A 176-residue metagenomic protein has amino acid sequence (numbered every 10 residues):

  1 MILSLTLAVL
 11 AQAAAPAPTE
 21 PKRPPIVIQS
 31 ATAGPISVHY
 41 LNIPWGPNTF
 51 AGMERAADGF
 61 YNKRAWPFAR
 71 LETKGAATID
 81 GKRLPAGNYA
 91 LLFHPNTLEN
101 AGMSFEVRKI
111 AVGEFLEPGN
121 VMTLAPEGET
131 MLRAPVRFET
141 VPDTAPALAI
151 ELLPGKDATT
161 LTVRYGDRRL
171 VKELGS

Functional and structural regions predicted by a protein language model:
M1-A11: Sec-dependent N-terminal signal peptides
L3, A14-P21, I79-G87: Solvent-exposed, charged interface segments at domain starts and junctions
Q12-R64, N96, N100, R108-S176: Primarily secretory-pathway and cell-envelope proteins
K63-E117: Mid-length scaffold segments of soluble, non-membrane domains
